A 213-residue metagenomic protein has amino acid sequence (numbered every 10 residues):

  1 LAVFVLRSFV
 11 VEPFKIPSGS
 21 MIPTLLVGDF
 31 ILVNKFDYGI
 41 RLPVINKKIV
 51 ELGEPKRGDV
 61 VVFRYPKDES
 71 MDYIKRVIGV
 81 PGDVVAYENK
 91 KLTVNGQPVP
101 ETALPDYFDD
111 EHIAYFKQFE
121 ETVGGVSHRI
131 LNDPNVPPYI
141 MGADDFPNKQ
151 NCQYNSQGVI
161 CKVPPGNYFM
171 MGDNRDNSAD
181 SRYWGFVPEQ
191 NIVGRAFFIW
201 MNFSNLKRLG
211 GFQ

Functional and structural regions predicted by a protein language model:
L1-F9: Hydrophobic membrane-insertion alpha-helices, especially the h-region of bacterial N-terminal signal peptides
V11-D29: Alpha-helical transmembrane signal-anchor/signal-peptide segments
P23-Q213: Soluble "head" domains of membrane/secretory-pathway proteins
